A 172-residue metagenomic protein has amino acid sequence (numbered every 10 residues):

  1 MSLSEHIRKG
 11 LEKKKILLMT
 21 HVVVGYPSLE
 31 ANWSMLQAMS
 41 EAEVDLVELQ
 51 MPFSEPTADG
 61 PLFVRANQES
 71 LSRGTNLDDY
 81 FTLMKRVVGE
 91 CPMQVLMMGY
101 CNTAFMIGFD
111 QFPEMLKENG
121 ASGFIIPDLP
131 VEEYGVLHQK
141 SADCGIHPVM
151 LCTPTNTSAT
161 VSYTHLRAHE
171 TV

Functional and structural regions predicted by a protein language model:
M1-M19: N-terminal amphipathic alpha-helix/helix-capping segment at the start of soluble metabolic enzymes
L18-T20, V47-L49, V95-G99, F124-I126 (+1 more regions): Hydrophobic faces of well-ordered beta-strands that scaffold small-molecule active sites in alpha/beta enzyme cores
M19-E30, L96-G108, L151-C152: Active-site mouth loops of central-metabolism enzymes
E48-T75: Glycine-rich, proline-tolerant flexible connector loops at the mouths of alpha/beta enzymes
A58-G60, L77-F81, M106-I107, D128-K140 (+1 more regions): Active-site-adjacent beta->alpha loops and helix N-cap segments on the catalytic face of soluble alpha/beta enzymes
N67-I125: Active-site beta->alpha loop and helix N-cap motifs at the rims of alpha/beta catalytic domains
S122-E133, H147-T155: Catalytic beta/alpha-barrel core
H165-V172: Single conserved hydrophobic/aromatic residue that forms the stacking wall/gate of nucleotide- or nucleobase-binding
